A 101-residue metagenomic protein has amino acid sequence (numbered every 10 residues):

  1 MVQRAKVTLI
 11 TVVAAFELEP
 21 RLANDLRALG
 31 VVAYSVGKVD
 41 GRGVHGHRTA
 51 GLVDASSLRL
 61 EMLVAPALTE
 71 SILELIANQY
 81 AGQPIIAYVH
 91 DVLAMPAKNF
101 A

Functional and structural regions predicted by a protein language model:
M1-A101: Positively charged, small/polar-rich N-terminal and surface patches that mediate targeting and assembly and bind
